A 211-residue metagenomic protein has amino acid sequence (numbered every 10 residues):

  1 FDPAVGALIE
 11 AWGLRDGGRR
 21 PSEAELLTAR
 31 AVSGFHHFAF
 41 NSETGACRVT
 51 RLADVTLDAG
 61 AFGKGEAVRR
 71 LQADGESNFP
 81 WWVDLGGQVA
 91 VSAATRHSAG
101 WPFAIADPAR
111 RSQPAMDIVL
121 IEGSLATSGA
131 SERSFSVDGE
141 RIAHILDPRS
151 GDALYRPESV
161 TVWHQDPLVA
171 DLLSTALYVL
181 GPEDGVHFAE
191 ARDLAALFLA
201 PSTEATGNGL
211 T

Functional and structural regions predicted by a protein language model:
F1-T211: Mature catalytic core of soluble alpha/beta enzymes
